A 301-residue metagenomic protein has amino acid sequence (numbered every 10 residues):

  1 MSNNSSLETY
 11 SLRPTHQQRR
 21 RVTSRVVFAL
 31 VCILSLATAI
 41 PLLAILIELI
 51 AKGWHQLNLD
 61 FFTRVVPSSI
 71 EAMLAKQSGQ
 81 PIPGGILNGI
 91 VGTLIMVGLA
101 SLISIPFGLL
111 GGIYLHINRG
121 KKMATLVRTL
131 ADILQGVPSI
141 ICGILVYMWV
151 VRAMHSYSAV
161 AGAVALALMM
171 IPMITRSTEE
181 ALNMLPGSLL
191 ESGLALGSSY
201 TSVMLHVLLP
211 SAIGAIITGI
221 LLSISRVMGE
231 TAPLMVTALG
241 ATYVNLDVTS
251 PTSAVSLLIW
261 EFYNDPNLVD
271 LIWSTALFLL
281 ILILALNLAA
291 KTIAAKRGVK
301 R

Functional and structural regions predicted by a protein language model:
M1-A37, A290-R301: Transmembrane alpha-helical segments of polytopic membrane transport and secretion proteins
Y10-A29, I33, I47-A100, G120 (+1 more regions): Periplasmic/extracellular loop-to-transmembrane helix junction in inner-membrane transport proteins
L99-A131, K291-K296: Transmembrane-helix boundary motif in ABC transporter permease subunits
D132-L168: Generic hydrophobic transmembrane alpha-helix motif, especially the helices
P138, L196-G197, P210: Glycine/proline-centered hinge or cleavage motifs at structural transition points of membrane proteins
E179-N183, T218-L221, E261-R301: C-terminal transmembrane helix and the adjacent membrane-cytosol boundary/short C-terminal tail of inner/organellar
Y200-V236: Transmembrane alpha-helices
L234-L280: Interhelical loop and adjacent transmembrane-helix boundary motif in polytopic membrane transport permeases
